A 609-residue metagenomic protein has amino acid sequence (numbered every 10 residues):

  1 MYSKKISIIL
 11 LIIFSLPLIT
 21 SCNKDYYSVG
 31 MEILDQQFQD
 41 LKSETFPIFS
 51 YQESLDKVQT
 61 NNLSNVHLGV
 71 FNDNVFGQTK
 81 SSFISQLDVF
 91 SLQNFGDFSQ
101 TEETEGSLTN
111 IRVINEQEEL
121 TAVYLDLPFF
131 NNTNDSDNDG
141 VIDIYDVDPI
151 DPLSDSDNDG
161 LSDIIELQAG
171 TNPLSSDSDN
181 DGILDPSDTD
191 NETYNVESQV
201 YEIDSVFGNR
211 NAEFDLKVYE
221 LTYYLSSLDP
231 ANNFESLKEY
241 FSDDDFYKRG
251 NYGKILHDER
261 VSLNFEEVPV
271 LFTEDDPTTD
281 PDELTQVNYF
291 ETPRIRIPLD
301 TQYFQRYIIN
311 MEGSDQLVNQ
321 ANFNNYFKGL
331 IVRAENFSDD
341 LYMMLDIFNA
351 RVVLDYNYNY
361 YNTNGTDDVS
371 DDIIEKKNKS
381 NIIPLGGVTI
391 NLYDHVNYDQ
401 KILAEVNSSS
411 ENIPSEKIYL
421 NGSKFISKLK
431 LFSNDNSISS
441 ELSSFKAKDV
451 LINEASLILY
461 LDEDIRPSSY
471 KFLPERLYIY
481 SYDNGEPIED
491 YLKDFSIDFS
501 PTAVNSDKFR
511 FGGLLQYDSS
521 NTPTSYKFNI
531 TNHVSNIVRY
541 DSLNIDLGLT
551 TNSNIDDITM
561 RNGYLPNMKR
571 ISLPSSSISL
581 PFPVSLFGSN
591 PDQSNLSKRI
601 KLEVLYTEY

Functional and structural regions predicted by a protein language model:
Y2-G140, G182, S187-Y609: Secreted, disulfide-rich extracellular signaling modules
T133-V196: Extracellular calcium-associated, cysteine-rich motifs in secreted modular proteins
